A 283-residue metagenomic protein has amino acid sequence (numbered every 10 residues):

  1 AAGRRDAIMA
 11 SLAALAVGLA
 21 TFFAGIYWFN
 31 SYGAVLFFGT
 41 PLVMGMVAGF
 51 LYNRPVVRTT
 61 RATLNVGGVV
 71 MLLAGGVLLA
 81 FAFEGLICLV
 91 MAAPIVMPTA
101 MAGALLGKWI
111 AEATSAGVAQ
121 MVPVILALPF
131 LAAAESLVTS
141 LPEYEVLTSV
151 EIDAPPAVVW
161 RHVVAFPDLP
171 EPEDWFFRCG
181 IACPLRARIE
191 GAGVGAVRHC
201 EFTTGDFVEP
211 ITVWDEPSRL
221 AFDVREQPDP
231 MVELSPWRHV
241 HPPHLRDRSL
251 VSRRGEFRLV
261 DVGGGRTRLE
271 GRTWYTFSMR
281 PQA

Functional and structural regions predicted by a protein language model:
A2-A34, F38-L51, P55, G68-L73 (+4 more regions): Hydrophobic ligand-binding cavity/cleft-lining segments
R58-V69, L73-L78, F83-E84, C88-M91 (+2 more regions): Beta-strand/loop substructures that line and gate deep hydrophobic ligand-binding cavities in soluble
F81-M97, M101-A119: Membrane-interface helix-loop-helix junctions at boundaries between adjacent transmembrane segments
V146-T148, G205-F207, E216-S218, R253-G255 (+1 more regions): Envelope-exposed proteins and targeting segments
I152-A157, T212-R219, R258-E270: A short, structured loop/turn motif at beta-sheet edges
D168-C179, P228-H241: Non-transmembrane, membrane-adjacent beta-strand/coil modules in membrane-associated proteins and peripheral
V194-F202, H241-D247: Short aromatic-glycine motifs in intrinsically disordered, low-complexity regions
S218-Q227: Short, solvent-exposed secondary-structure boundary/capping segments
